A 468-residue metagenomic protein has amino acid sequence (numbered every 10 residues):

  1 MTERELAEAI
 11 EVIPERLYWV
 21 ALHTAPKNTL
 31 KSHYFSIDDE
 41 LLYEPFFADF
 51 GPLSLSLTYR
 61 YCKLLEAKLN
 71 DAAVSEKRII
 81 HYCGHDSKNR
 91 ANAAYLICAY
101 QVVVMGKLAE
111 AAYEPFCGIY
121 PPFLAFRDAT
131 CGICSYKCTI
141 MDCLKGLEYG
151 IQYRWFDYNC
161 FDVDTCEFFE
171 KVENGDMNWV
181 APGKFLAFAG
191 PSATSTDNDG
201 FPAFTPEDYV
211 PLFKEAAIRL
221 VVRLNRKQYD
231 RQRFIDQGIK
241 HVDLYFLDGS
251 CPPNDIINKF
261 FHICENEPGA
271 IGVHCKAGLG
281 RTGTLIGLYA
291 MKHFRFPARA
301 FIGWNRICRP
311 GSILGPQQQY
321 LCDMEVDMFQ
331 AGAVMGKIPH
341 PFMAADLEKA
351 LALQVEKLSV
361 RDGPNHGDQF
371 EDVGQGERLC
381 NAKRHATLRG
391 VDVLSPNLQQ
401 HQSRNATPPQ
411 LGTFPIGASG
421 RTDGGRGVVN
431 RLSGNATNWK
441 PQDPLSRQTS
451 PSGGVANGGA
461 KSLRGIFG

Functional and structural regions predicted by a protein language model:
M1-L22, N28, S36, A48 (+8 more regions): PTP/DSP superfamily signal
A25, F35-Y59, L186-N198, Y245: Acidic/glycine-enriched edge-of-secondary-structure segments
K27-L30, P253: Short, solvent-exposed polar/charged micro-motifs at secondary-structure junctions
F35-E44, S75-K77, D236-K240: Surface-exposed beta-strand-to-loop junctions that form interaction patches on eukaryotic regulatory domains
D38-E40, L64, L224: A composition-driven signal for long, intrinsically disordered, charge-rich low-complexity tracts
N174-G183, F188-S195, G200-L247, C251-V273 (+1 more regions): Fold-level signal for large, globular catalytic cores of enzyme and receptor domains
G278: Conserved G/P- and acidic residue-centered "switch" motifs that form tight phosphate/ATP-binding loops in soluble
R281: Conserved SAM/SAH-binding loop-helix junction of Class I S-adenosyl-L-methionine-dependent methyltransferases
